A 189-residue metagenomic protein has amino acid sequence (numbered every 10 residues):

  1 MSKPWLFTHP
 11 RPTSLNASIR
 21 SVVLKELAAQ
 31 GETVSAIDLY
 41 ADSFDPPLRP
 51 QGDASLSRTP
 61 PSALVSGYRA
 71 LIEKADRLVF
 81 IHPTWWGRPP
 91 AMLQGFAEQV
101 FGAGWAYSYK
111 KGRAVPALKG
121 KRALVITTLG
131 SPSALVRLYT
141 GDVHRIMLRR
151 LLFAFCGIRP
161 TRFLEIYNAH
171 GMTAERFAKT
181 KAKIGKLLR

Functional and structural regions predicted by a protein language model:
M1, E32, K121, I158-R159: A structural micro-motif
M1-W105, G171-R189: N-terminal beta1-alpha1-beta2 submodule of the flavodoxin-like/Rossmannoid cofactor-binding fold
L6-F7, T127, F163-E165: Short beta-strands and strand-loop turn motifs
L39-A41, T128, I166: Active-site loop/turn elements of alpha/beta-hydrolase fold enzymes, especially the short glycine-/histidine-rich
D53, R122, E165-N168: Intrinsically disordered, low-complexity segments used for protein-protein interactions
S62-E73, K111-K119, L138-R145, Y167 (+1 more regions): Short, surface-exposed, charge-dense and proline/glycine-enriched linear segments
S108-F155: Short, glycine-/small-residue-rich phosphate/pyrophosphate-handling segment
L135-R189: Glycine-rich phosphate/pyrophosphate-binding loop and the adjoining helix
